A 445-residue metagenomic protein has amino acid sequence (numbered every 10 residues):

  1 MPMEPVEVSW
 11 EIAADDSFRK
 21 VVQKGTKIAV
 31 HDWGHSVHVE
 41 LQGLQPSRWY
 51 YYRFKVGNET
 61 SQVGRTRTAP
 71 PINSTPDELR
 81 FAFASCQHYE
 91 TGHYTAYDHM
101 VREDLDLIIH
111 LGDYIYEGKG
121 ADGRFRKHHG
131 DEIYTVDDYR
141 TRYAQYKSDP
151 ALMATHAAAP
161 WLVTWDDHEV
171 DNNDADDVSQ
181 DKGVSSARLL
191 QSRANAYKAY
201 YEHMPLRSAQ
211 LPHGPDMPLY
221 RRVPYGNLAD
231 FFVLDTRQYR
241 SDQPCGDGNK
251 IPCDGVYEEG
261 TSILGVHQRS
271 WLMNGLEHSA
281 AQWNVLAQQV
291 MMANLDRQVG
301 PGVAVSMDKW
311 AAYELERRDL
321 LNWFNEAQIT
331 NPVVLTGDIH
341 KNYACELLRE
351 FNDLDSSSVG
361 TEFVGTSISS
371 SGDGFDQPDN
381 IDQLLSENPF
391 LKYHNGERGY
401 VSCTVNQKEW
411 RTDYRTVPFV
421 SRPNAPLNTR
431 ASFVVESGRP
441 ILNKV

Functional and structural regions predicted by a protein language model:
M1-V445: Metal-dependent phosphoester/phosphodiester hydrolase catalytic core
